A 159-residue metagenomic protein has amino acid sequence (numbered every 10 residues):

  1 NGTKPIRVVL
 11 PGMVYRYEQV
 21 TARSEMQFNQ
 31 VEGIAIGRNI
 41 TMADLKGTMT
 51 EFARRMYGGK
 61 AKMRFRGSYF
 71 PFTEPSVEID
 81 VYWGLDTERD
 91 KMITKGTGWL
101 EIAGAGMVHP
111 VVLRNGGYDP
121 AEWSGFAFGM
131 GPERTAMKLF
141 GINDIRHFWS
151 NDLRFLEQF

Functional and structural regions predicted by a protein language model:
N1-F159: TRNA-recognition modules of translation machinery and tRNA-sensing kinases, especially anticodon-binding
